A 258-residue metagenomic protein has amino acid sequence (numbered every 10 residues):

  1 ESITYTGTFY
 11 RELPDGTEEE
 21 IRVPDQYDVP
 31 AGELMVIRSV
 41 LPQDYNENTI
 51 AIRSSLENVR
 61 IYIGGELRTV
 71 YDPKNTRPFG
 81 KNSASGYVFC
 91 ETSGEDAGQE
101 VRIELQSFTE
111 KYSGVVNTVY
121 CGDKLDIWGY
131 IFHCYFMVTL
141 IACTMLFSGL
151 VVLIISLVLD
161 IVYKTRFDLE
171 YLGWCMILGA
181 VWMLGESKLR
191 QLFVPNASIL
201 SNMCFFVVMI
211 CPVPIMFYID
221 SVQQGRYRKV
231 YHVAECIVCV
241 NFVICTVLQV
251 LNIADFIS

Functional and structural regions predicted by a protein language model:
E1-D44: Extended carbohydrate-recognition surfaces in non-catalytic/accessory domains of CAZymes and lectin-like proteins
S2-L13, E57-L67, V119: Extended low-complexity, serine/threonine- and proline-enriched intrinsically disordered segments
G32-V40, E47-T49, S85-F89, G98-E100: Intrinsic-disorder/low-complexity, polar/charged segments enriched in Ser/Thr/Lys/Arg/Asp/Glu/Gln
L41-I63, V101-I103: Aromatic-lined ligand-binding clefts that engage carbohydrates, nucleic acids, or primary amines
I61-E100, Q106-N117: Beta-strand-rich ligand-recognition modules
Y112-D160: Cytosolic-side membrane-insertion boundary helix
T139-S258: Juxtamembrane segments at transmembrane-helix boundaries in multi-pass signal-transduction membrane proteins
